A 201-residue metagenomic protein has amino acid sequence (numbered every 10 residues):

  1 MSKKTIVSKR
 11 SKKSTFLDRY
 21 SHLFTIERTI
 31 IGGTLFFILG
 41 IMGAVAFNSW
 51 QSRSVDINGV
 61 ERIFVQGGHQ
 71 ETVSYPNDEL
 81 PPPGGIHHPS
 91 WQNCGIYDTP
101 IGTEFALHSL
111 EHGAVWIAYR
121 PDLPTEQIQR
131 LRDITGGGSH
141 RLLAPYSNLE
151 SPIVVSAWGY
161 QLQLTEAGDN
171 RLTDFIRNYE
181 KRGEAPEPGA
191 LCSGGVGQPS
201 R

Functional and structural regions predicted by a protein language model:
M1-I26: N-terminal Lys/Arg-rich, disordered targeting/topogenic segments
S8, Q127, T165: Short acidic, gly/pro-rich beta-turn/loop elements at beta-sheet edges and active-site/ligand-binding grooves
Y20-R28, N48-R53: Polybasic/polar functional segments that serve as interface/processing modules
I31-V45: Hydrophobic membrane-insertion alpha-helices, especially the h-region of bacterial N-terminal signal peptides
S49-F105: Surface-exposed, low-hydrophobicity interaction/linker segments
S52, R130, G137-R201: Helix-rich interaction surfaces within compact, conserved domain-sized segments that mediate assembly or partner
G95-G137, R141-L142: Mid-length scaffold segments of soluble, non-membrane domains
